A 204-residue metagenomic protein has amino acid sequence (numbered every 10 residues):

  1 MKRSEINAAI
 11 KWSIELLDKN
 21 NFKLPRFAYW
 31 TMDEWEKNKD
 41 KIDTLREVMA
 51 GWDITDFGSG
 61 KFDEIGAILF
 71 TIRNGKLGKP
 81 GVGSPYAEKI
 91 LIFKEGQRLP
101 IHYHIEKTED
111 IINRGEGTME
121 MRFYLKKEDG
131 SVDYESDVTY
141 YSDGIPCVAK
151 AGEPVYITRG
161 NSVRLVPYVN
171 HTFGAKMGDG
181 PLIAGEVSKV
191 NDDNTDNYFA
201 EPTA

Functional and structural regions predicted by a protein language model:
M1-Y86: A short, N-terminal "cap"/entry segment at the start of jelly-roll beta-barrel domains of the cupin/DSBH fold
K2, E128-K150, T172-A204: Double-stranded beta-helix
F62-I65, V82-S84, F93, H104-I105 (+1 more regions): A short catalytic or substrate-binding loop motif that flags glycine-/basic-rich loops and adjacent residues that bind
K79-G83, K89, P100-I105, D110-N113 (+1 more regions): Short histidine-centered beta-strand/loop micro-motifs that create catalytic or ligand/metal-coordination sites
I92, E153-Y156: Short amphipathic
K94-E95, K107-E109, N113-D129, Y134 (+1 more regions): Glycine- and acidic-residue-biased ligand/ion/polar-headgroup-sensing regions
P100-H102, I111, M121-R122, V155 (+3 more regions): Short beta-strand His + acidic residue motifs that chelate non-heme Fe in jelly-roll/DSBH and cupin folds
